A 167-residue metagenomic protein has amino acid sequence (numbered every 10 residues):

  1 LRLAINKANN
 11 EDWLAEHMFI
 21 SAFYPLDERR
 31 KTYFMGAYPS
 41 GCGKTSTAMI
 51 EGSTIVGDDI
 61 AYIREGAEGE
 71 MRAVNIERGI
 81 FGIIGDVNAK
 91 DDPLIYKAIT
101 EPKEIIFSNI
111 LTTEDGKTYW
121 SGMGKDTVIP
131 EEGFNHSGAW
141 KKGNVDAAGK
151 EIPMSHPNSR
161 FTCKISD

Functional and structural regions predicted by a protein language model:
L1-L3: Segments of Walker-type
I5-P39, M49-G52, G57-D58, Y62-D167: Glycine-rich, often acidic-flanked micro-motifs that create phosphate/phosphodiester-binding or positioning elements
G43-K44: Conserved lysine of the Walker
